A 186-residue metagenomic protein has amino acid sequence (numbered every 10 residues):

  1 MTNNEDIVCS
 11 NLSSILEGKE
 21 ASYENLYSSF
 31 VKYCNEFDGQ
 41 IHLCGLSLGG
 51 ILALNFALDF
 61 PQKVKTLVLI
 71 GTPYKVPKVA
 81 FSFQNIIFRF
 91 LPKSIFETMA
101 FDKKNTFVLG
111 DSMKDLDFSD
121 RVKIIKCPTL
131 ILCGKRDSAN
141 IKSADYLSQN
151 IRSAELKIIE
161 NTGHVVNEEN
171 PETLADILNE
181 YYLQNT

Functional and structural regions predicted by a protein language model:
D6-H42, D176: Active-site loop/oxyanion-hole signature of alpha/beta-hydrolase fold enzymes
G45-G49, A53: Gly/Ala-rich beta-loop-alpha elbow adjacent to hydrolase catalytic centers
L54, L58-D59, T66-S94: Flexible "cap/lid" loop of the alpha/beta hydrolase fold
S94-F118, R136: Hydrophobic, aromatic-rich cap/lid helix
I124-I125, I131-C133: Short beta-strand/loop motif that positions the catalytic acidic residue of the alpha/beta-hydrolase fold
S138-S143: Conserved alpha/beta-hydrolase "acid-adjacent" motif
A144, S148-V165: Catalytic histidine neighborhood in serine/cysteine hydrolases with alpha/beta-hydrolase-type architecture
T162-A175: Catalytic histidine-centered segment of alpha/beta-hydrolase-like enzymes
